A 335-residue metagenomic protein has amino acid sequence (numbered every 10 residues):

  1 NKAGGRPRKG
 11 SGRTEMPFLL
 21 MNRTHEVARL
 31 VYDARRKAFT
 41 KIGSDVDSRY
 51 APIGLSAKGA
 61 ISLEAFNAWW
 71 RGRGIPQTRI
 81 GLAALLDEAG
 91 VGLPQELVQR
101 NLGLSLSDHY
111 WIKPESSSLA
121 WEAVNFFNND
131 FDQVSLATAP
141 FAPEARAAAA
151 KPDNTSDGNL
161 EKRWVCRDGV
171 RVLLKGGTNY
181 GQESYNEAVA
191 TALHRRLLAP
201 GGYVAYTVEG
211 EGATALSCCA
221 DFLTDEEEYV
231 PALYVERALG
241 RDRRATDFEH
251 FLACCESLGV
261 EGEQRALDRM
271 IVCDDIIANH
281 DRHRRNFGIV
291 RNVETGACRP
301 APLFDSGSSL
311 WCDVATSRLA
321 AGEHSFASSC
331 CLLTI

Functional and structural regions predicted by a protein language model:
G5-V272, I276-A278, G288-I335: Phosphate/dinucleotide-binding and metal-coordinating scaffold of catalytic cores in nucleotide-dependent enzymes
D281: Conserved catalytic-loop position in the HRD/HxD motif
